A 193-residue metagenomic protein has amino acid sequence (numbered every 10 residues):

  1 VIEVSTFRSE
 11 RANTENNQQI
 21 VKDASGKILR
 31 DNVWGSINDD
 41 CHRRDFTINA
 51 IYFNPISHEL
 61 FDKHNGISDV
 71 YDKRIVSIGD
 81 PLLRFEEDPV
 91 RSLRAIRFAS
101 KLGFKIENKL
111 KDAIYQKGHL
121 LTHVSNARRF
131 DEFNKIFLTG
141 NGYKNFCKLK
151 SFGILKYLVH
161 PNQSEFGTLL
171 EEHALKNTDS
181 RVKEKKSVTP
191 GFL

Functional and structural regions predicted by a protein language model:
V1-L193: Catalytic cores of the polymerase beta-like nucleotidyltransferase superfamily and closely associated nucleotide
